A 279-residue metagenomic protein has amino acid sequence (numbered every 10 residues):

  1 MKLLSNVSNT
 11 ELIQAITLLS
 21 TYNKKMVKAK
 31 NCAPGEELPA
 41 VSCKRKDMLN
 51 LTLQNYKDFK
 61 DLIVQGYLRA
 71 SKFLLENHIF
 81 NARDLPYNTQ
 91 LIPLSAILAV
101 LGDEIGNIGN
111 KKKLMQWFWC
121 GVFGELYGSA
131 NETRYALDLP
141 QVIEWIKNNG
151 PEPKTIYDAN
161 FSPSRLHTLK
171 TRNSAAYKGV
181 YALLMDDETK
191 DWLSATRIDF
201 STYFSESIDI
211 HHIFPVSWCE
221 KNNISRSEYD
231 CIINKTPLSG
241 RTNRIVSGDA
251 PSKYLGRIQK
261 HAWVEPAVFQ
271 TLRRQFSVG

Functional and structural regions predicted by a protein language model:
K2-S164: A cross-family structural signal marking well-folded subdomains
G102, V122-F123, W218, P237-N243: Short alpha-helix boundary/capping elements
V122-H211, W218: Intrinsically disordered, low-complexity N-proximal targeting/linker segments that flank membranes
T196, V264-A267: Extended, solvent-exposed, polar/acidic, compositionally biased regions
F200-N234, A250: Histidine-centered nuclease catalytic patch
E228, K253, V278: Substrate/cofactor-recognition hotspot
C231-K260: Short Cys/His-centered divalent metal-binding micro-motifs
P266-G279: C-terminal, well-folded lobe of enzymatic/effector domains
